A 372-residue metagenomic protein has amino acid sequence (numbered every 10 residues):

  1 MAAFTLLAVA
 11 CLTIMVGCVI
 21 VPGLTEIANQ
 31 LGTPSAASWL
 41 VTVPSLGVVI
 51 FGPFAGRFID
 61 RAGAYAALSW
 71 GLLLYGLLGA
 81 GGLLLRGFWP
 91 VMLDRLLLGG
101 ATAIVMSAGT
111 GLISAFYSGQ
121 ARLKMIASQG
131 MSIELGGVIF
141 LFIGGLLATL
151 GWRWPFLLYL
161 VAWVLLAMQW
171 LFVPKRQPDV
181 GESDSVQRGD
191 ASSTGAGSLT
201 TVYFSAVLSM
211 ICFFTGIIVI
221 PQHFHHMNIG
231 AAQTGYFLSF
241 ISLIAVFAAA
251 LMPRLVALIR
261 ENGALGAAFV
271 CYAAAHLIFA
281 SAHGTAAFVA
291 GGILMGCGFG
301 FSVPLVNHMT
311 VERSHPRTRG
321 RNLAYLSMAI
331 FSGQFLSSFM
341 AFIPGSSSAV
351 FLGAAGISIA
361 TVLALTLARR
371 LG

Functional and structural regions predicted by a protein language model:
I50-G87: Conserved MFS/SLC helix-loop-helix module at the cytosolic interface between two early adjacent transmembrane helices
F51-G63, A248-R260, G345: Helix-to-loop junctions at the C-terminal end of transmembrane segments in multipass secondary transporters
W89-L97, A286-L294: Paired small-residue
D94-I133: Cytoplasmic helix-loop-helix junction between adjacent transmembrane helices in 12-TM secondary transporters
G119, S128-L171: Helix-loop-helix hairpin linking two adjacent transmembrane segments in secondary transporters
F156-W170, F351-L367: Symmetry-related core transmembrane helices of the 12-TM Major Facilitator Superfamily/SLC fold
S198-S239: Extracytoplasmic gate region of multi-pass secondary transporters
R313-S347, A354: A late C-terminal transmembrane helix in Major Facilitator Superfamily
